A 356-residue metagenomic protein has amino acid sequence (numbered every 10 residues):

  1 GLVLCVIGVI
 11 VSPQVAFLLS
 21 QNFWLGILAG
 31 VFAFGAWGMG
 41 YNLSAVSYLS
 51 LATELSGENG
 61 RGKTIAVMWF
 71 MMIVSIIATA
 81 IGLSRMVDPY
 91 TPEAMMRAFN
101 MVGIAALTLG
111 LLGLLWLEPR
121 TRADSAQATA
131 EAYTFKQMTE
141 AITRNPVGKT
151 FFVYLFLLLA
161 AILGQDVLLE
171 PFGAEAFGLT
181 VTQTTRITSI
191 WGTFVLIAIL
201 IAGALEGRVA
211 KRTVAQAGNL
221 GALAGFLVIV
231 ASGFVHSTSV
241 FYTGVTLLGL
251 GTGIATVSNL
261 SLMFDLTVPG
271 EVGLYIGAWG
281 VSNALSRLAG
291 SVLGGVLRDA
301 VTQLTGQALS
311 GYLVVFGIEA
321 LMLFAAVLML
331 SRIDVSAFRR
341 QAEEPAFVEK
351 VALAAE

Functional and structural regions predicted by a protein language model:
G1-L4, G207-L220, Q307: Cytoplasmic membrane-interface "Motif A"-like loop-to-helix N-cap segments of 12-TM Major Facilitator Superfamily
G1-W24, L220-H236: C-terminal ends and interior cores of transmembrane alpha-helices in multi-pass membrane transporters/permeases
S20-L25, S84-I104, V296-L323: A membrane-interface helix-boundary motif in multi-pass transporters
G62-V87, G280-L293: Glycine-rich segments within core transmembrane alpha-helices of 12-TM secondary carriers
V87, A198-T213: Helix-to-loop junctions at the C-terminal end of transmembrane segments in multipass secondary transporters
T121-F152, Q341-E356: Juxtamembrane intracellular "pre-TM" segments in multi-pass secondary transporters
V167-T184, D299: Short amphipathic helix-loop junctions that connect adjacent transmembrane helices in Major Facilitator Superfamily/SLC
T213-N259: C-terminal transmembrane helical hairpin of 12-TM major facilitator-type secondary transporters
